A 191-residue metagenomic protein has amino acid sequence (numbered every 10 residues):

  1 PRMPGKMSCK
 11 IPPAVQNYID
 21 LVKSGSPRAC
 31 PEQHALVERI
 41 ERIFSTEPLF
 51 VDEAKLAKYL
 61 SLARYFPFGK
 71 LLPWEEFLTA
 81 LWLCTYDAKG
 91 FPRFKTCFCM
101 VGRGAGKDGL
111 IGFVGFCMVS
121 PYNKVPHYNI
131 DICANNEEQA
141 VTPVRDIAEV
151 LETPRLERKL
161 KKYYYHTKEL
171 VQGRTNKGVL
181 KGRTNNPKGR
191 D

Functional and structural regions predicted by a protein language model:
R2-D191: Phosphate/NTP-binding elements of NTP-utilizing enzymes
